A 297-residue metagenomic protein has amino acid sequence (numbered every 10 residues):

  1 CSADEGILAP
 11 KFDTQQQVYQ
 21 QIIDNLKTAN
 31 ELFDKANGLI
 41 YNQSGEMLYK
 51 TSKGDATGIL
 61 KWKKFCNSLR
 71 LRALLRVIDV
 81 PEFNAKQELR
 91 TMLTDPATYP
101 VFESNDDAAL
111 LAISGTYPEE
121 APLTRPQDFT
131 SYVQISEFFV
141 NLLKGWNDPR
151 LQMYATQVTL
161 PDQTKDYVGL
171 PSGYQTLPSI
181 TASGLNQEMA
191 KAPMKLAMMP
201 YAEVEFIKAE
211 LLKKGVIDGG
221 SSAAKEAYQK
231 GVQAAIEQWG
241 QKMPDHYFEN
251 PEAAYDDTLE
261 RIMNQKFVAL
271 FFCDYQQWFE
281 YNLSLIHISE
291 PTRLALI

Functional and structural regions predicted by a protein language model:
C1-Q241, D256-L259, Q265: Structured, solvent-exposed acidic/aromatic patches
Y49-S52, E280-L283, S289: Short, intrinsically disordered, charge-balanced linker/junction segments flanking boundaries in proteins
R125, S284-L285: Short, surface-exposed linear patches
A235-E237, H246-N250: C-terminal beta-barrel architecture of Gram-negative outer-membrane proteins
F248-F272: Cyclophilin-type peptidyl-prolyl cis-trans isomerase
V268-N282: Bilobed periplasmic-binding protein-like "clamshell/Venus-flytrap" ligand-binding domains
I286-I297: Single conserved hydrophobic/aromatic residue that forms the stacking wall/gate of nucleotide- or nucleobase-binding
